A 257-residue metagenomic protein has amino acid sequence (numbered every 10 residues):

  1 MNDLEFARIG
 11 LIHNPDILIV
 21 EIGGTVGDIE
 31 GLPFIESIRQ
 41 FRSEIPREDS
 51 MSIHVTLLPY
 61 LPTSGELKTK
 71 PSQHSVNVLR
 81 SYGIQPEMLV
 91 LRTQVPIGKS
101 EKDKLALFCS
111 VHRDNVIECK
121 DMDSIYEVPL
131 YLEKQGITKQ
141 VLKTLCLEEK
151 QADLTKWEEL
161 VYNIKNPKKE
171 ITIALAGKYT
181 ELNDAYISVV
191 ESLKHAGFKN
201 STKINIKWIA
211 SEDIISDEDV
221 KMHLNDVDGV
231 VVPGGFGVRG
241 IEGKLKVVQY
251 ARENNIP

Functional and structural regions predicted by a protein language model:
M1-I17, I22-P257: N-terminal beta1-alpha1 cap of cysteine-dependent amidohydrolase-like domains
